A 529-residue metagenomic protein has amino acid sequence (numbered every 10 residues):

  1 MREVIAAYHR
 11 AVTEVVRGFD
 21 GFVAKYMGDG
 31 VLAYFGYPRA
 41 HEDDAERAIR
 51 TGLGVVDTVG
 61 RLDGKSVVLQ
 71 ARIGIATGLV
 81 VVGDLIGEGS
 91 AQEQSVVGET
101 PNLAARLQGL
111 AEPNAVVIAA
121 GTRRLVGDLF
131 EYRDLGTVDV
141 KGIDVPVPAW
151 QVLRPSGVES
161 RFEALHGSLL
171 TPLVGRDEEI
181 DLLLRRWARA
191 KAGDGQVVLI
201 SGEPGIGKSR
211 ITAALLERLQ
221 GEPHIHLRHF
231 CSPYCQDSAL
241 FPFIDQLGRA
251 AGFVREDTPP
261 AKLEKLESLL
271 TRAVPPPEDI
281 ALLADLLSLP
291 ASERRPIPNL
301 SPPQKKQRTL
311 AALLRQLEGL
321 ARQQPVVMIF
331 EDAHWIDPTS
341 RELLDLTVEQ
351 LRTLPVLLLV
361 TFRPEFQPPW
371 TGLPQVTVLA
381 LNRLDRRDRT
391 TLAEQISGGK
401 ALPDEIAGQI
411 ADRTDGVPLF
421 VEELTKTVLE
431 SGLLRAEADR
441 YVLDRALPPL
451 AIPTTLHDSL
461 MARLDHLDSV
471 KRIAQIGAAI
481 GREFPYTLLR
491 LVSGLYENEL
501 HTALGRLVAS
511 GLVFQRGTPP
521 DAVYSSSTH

Functional and structural regions predicted by a protein language model:
M1-R61, E93-Q94: Catalytic NTP-binding/metal-coordinating core of nucleotidyl cyclase/transferase enzymes
R2-F22, P38, T171-F253, P325 (+3 more regions): Phosphate-binding active sites in nucleotide-utilizing proteins
D29, T77-G78, F230-P233, V360-E365 (+1 more regions): A short beta-strand-to-loop transition that corresponds to the Sensor-1 phosphate-sensing loop of AAA+ P-loop ATPases
D57-V82, R106-D139: A short beta-strand->alpha-helix segment at the C-terminal rim of the class III nucleotidyl cyclase catalytic domain
L110, A119-G121, T137, I143-V174 (+9 more regions): Short secondary-structure boundary elements
Q236-V327, P355, T371-P374, L379 (+4 more regions): Conserved Walker-type P-loop NTP-binding/catalytic site
E318-L358: Conserved Walker B catalytic segment
L343-A380: Sensor-1/coupling segment of RecA-like P-loop NTPase cores
